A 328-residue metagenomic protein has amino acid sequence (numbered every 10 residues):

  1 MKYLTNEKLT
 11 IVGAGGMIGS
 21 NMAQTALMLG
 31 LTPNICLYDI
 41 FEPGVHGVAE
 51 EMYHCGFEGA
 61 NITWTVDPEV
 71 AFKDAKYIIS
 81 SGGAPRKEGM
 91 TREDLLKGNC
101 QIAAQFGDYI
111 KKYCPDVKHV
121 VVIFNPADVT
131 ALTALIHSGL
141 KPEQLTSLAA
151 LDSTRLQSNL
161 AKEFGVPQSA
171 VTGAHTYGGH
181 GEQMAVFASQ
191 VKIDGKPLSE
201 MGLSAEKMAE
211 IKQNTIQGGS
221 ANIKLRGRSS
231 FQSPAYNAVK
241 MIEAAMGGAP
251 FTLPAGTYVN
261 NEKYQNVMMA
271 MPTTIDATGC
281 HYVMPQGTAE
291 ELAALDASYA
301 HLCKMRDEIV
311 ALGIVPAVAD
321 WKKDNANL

Functional and structural regions predicted by a protein language model:
M1-E7: A short, basic/flexible loop-to-alpha-helix module at the beginning of a structural domain
N6, L31-A75, D307-I309, I314: Conserved N-terminal Rossmann-fold NAD(P) cofactor-binding segment
G15: Conserved glycine-rich cofactor-binding loop
G19-S20: N-terminal Rossmann-fold NAD(P) dinucleotide-binding loop
M28-N34, G139-P142: Conserved S-adenosyl-L-methionine
C55-H119: Rossmann-like NAD(P)-binding element
T91-N159: Rossmann-like NAD(P)(H) cofactor-binding subdomain of soluble oxidoreductases
H137-E143, S153-L328: C-terminal substrate-binding/catalytic lobe of Rossmann-fold NAD(P)-dependent dehydrogenases
